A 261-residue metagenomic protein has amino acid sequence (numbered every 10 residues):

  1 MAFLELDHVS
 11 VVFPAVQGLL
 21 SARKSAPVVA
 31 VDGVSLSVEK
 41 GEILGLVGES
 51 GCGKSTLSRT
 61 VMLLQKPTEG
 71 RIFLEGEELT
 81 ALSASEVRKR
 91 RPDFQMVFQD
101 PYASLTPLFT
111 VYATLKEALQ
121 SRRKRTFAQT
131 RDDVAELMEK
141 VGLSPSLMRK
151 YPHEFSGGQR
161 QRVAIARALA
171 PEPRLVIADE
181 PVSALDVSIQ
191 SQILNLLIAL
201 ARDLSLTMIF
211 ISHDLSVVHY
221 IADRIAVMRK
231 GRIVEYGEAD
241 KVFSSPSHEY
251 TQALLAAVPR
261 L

Functional and structural regions predicted by a protein language model:
M62: Helix-to-loop junction immediately C-terminal to a conserved catalytic motif
G70-E78: Conserved ABC transporter NBD signature motif
E78, A128-S146, L255-A256: Conserved ABC ATPase "signature" region
Y151-F155, Q159: Conserved ABC ATPase signature
E172: Conserved catalytic motifs of ABC-family nucleotide-binding domains
Y236-G237, S245: ABC ATPase "signature
